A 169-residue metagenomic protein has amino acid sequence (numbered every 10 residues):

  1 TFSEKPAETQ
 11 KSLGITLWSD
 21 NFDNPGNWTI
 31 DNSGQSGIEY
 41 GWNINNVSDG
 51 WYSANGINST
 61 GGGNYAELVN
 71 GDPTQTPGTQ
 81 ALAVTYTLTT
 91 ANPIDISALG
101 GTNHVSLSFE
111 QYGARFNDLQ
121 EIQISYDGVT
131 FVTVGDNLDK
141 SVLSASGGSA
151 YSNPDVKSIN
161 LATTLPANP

Functional and structural regions predicted by a protein language model:
E4-T76, D136, G148, S152-P154: Extracellular glycan-recognition surfaces and repeat-rich motifs
P6, Q10, T164-P169: Short, intrinsically disordered, charge-balanced linker/junction segments flanking boundaries in proteins
Q75-L99, D155-S158: Short beta-strands within extracellular/lumenal beta-sheet-rich domains
A83-T85, I94-S108, N117, A167-P169: Extended extracellular/luminal ectodomain segments enriched in beta-structured repeat modules
R115-E121: Short coil-to-beta strand junction motifs in C2/discoidin
F131-P166: Extracellular carbohydrate recognition and processing domains and analogous Trp-centered ligand-binding platforms
